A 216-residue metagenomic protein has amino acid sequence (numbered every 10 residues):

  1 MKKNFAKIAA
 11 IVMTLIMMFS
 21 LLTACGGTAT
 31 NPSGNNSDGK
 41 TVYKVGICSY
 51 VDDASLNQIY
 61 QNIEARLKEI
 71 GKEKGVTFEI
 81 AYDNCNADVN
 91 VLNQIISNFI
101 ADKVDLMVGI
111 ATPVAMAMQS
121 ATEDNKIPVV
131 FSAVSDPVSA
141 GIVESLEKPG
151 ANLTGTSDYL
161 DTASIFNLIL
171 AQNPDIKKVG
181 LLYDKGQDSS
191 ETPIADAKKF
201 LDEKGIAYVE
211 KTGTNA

Functional and structural regions predicted by a protein language model:
M1-K44, E69, E73: Short, low-complexity disordered leader/linker segments with a strong preference for bacterial N-terminal type II
G39-I70, A81-N90, G186-S190: Extracytoplasmic "Venus flytrap"
V45, I63, T154-K204: An alpha-beta-alpha
V51-A54, P113-M116, S135-V138, T162 (+2 more regions): Solvent-exposed loop/turn segments at secondary-structure junctions within structured extracellular/periplasmic domains
Y60, E64, N93-I96, V104 (+4 more regions): Extracytoplasmic/secreted envelope proteins and their assembly/folding machinery, especially bacterial periplasmic
E69-V91, N152, K198-A216: Short beta-strand elements in bilobed, periplasmic/extracellular small-molecule ligand-binding domains
A81-E144: Beta-alpha junction/loop-to-helix N-cap segments that form part of ligand/metal-binding clefts
L146-T156: Rossmann-fold dehydrogenase core element
